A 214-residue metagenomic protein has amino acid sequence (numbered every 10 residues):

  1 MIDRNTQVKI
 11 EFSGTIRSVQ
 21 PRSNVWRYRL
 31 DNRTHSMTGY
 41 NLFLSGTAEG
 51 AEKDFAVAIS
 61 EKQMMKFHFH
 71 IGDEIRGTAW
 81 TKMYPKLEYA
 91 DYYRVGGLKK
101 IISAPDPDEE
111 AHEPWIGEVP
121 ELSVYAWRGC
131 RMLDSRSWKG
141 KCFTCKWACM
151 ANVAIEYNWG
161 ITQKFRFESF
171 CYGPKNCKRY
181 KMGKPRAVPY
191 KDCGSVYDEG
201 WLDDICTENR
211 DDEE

Functional and structural regions predicted by a protein language model:
R4-G39, C142-C145: Structural detector for short beta-strands of small beta-barrel domains
F12-S18, G72-K82: OB-fold and OB-like beta-barrel modules that bind single-stranded nucleic acids
Q20-S23, A48, K99: A generic structural motif
V25-V57, Y157-G160, R166-C171: OB-fold (S1/OB) nucleic-acid-binding surfaces
S60-T78: Short nucleic-acid-contacting surface segments enriched for D/E, G, S/T with interspersed K/R
W80-E118: OB-fold/S1-family single-stranded nucleic acid-binding modules
P107-E214: Nucleic-acid-binding small beta-barrel platforms of the OB/S1 family and closely associated recruitment extensions
